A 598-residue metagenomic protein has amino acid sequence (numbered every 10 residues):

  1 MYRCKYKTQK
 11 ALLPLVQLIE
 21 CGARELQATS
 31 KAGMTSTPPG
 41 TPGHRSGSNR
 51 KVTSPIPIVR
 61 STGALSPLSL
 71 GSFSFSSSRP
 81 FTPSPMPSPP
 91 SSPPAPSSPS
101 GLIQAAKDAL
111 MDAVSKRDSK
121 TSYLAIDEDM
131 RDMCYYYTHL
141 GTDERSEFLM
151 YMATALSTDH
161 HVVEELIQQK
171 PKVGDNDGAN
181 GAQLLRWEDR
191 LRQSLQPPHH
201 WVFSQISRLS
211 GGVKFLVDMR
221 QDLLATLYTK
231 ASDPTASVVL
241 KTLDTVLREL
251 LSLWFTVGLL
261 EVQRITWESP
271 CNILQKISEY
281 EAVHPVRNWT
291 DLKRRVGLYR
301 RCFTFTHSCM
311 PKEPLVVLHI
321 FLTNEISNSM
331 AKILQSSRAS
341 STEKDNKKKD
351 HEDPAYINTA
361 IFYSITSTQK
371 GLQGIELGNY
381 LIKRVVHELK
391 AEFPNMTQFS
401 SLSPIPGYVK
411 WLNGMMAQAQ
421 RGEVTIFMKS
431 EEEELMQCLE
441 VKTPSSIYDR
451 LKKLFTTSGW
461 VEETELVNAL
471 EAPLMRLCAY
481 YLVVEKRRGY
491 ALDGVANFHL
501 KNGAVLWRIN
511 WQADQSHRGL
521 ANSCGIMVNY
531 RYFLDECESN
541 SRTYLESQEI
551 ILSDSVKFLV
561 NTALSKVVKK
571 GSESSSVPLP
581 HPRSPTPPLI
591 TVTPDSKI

Functional and structural regions predicted by a protein language model:
Y2-I375, N379-I598: Extended, composition-driven regions rather than compact fold-specific motifs
